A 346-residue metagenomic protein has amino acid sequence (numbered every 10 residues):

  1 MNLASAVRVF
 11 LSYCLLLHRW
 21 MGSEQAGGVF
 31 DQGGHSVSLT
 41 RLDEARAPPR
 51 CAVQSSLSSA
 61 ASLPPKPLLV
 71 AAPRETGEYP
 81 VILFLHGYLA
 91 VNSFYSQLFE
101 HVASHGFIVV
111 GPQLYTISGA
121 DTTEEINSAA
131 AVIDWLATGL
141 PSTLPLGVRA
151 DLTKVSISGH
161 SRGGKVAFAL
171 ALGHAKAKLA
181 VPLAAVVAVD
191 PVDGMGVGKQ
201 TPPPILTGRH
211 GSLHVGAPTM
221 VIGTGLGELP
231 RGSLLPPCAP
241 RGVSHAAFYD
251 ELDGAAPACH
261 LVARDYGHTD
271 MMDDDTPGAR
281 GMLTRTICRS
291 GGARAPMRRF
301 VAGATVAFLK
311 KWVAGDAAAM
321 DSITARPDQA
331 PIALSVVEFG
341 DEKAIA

Functional and structural regions predicted by a protein language model:
F10-E78: Short conserved active-site loop signatures built around small residues
E78-G87: Short beta-strand element of the alpha/beta-hydrolase
S93-P112: Short amphipathic alpha-helix adjacent to the substrate-entry channel of hydrolases
I108, Q113-I117, V192, Y266: Short beta-to-alpha linker loops that shape the active-site pocket of alpha/beta-hydrolase fold enzymes
D121-K165, G173-H174: Gly/Ser-rich "nucleophile elbow"/oxyanion-hole loop immediately N-terminal to the catalytic nucleophile in hydrolases
L170-L183: Conserved hydrolase catalytic core segment
A180-H268: The feature captures the conserved acid-bearing segment of alpha/beta-hydrolase catalytic domains
S233-A346: C-terminal catalytic-base region of ester-bond hydrolases, centering on the histidine of the charge-relay
